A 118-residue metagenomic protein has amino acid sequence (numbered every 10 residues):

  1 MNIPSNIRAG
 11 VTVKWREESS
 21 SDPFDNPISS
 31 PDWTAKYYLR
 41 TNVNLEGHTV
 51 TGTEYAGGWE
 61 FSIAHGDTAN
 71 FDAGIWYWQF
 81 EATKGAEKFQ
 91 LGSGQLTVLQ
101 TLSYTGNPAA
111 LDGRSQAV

Functional and structural regions predicted by a protein language model:
M1-P108: N-terminal assembly/attachment segments of tailed bacteriophage virion structural proteins
N107-V118: Compositionally biased low-complexity segments at domain edges in trafficked proteins and select soluble regulators
